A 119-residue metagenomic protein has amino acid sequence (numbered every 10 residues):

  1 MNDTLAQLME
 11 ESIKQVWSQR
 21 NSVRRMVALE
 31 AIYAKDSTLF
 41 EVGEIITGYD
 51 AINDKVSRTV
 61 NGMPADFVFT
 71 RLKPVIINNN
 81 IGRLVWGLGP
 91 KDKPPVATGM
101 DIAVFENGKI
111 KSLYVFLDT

Functional and structural regions predicted by a protein language model:
N2-K35: Short acidic-aromatic low-complexity motifs
T4, S57-T119: A beta-strand edge to alpha-helix "cap/lid" segment located at domain peripheries
S12, K35, L39, W86 (+1 more regions): A near-ubiquitous, low-amplitude feature marking generic local secondary-structure context
Q15-Q19, G43-I46, P90: Short histidine/acidic/glycine/proline-rich micro-motifs that form metal- and phosphate-coordinating active-site loops
M26-N78: A solvent-exposed, acidic/Ser-Thr-rich amphipathic alpha-helical stretch
